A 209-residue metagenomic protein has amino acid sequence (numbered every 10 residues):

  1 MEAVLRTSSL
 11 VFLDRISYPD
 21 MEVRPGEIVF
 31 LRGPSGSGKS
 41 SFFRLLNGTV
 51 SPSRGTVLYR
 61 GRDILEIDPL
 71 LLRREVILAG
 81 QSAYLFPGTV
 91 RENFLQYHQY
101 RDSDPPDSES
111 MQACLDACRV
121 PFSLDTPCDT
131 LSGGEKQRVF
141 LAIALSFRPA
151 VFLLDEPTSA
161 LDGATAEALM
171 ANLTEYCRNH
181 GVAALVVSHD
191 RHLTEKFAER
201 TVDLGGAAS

Functional and structural regions predicted by a protein language model:
N47: Helix-to-loop junction immediately C-terminal to a conserved catalytic motif
S51, G55-D63, L72: Conserved ABC transporter NBD signature motif
A83-E92, R101: Conserved catalytic motifs of ABC-family nucleotide-binding domains
P106-L124: Conserved ABC ATPase "signature" region
P127-E135: Conserved ABC ATPase signature
L141-A142: Hydrophobic anchor residue at the start of the ABC signature
F152-E156: Catalytic Walker B motif of ABC-type/P-loop ATPase nucleotide-binding domains
